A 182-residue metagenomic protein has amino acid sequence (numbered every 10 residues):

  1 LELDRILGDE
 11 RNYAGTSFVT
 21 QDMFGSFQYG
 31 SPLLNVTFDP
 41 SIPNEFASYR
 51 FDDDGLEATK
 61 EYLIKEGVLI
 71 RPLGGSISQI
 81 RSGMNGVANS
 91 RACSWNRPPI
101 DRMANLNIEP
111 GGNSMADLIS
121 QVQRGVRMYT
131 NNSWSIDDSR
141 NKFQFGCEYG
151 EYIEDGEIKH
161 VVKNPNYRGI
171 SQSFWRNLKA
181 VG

Functional and structural regions predicted by a protein language model:
L1-G182: N-terminal small-residue-enriched
